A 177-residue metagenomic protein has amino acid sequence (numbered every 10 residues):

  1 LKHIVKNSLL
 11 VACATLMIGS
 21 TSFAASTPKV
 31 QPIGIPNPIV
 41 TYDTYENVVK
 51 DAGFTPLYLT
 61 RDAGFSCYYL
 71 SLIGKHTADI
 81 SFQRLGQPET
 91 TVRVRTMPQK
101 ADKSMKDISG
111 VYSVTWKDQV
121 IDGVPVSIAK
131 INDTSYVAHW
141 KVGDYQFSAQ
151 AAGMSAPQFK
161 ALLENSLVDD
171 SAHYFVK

Functional and structural regions predicted by a protein language model:
L1-A25: Sec-dependent N-terminal signal peptides of Gram-positive bacterial secreted proteins and lipoproteins
F23, Q87-E89, Q99-A101, V126 (+3 more regions): Generic "edge-of-domain/loop-turn" microfeature
A25, I33-N37, L163-E164, F175-V176: N-terminal leader/targeting segments and the immediate start of mature chains
T27-Y136, V142: Short, solvent-exposed recognition patches
G143-Y145, A149-K177: Surface-exposed amphipathic alpha-helical segments
